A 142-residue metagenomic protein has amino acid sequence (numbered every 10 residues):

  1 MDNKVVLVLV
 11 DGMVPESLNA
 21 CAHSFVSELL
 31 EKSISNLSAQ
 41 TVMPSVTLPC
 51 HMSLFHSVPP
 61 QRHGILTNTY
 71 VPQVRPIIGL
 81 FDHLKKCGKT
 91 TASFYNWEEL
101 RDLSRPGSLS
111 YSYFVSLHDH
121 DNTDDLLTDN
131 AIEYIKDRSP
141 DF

Functional and structural regions predicted by a protein language model:
D2-K4, G12-S139: Active-site-proximal alpha/beta segments of enzymes that process anionic O-linked groups
F142: Surface-exposed aromatic
